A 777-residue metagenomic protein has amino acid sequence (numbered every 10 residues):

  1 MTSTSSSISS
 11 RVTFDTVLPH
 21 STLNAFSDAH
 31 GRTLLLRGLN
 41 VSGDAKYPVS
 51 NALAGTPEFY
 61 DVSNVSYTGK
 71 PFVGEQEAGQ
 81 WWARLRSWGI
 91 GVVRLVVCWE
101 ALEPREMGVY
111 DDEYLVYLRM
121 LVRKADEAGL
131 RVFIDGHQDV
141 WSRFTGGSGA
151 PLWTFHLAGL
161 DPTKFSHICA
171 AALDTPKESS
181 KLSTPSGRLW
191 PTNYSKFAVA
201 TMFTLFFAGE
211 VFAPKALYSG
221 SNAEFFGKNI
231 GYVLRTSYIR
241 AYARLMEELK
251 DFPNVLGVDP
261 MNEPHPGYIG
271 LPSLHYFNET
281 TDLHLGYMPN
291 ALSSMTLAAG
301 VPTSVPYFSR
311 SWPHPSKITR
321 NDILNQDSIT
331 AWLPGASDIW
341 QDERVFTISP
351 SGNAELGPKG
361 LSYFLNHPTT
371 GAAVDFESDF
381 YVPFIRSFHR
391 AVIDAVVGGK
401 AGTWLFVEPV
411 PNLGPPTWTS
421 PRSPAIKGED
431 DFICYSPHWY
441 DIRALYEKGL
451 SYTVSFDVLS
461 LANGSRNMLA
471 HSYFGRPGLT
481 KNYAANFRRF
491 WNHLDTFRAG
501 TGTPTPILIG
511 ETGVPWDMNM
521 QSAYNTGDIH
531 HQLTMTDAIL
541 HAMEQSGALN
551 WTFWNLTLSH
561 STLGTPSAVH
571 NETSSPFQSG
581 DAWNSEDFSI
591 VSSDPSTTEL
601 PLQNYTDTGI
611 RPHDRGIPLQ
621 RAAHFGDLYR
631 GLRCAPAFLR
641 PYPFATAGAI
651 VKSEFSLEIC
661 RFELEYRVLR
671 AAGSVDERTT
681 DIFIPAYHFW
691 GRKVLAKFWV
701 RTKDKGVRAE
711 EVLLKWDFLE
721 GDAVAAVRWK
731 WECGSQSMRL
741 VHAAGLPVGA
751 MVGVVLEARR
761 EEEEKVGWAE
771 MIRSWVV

Functional and structural regions predicted by a protein language model:
M1-V92, E127, R131, A158 (+2 more regions): N-terminal carbohydrate-binding accessory modules
G31, V41, K46, Q138-D139 (+6 more regions): Conserved beta-strand elements of beta-rich interaction domains across eukaryotes, especially beta-propellers
G38-V73, Q341-E343, L356, Y446-G475: Glycan-binding loop/region signatures in secreted carbohydrate-active enzymes
K70-R86, I239-L245, A484-W491, L533-L540: Short, acidic/polar
W88-L115: Aromatic-lined carbohydrate-binding/catalytic grooves of carbohydrate-active enzymes
M120-R123, E127-F133, D139-H471, N492-M518 (+2 more regions): Active-site region of glycoside hydrolase catalytic domains
S142, T419-S436, Y440-E447, F456-R466 (+6 more regions): Aromatic-rich peripheral "rim/lid" segments of glycoside hydrolase catalytic domains that contact and position glycan
F698-E710: Change "in extracellular beta-sheet-rich domains … of secreted and cell-surface proteins" to "in beta-sheet-rich domains
